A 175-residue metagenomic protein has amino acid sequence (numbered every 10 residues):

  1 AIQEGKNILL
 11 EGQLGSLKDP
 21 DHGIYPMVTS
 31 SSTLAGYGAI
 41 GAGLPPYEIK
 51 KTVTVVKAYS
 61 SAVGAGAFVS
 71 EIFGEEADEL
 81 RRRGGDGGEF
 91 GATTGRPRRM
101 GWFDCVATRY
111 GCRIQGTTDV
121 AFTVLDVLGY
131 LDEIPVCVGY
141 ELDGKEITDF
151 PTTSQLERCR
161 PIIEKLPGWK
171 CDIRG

Functional and structural regions predicted by a protein language model:
A1-G175: Non-transmembrane, aqueous-exposed alpha-helical and coiled segments at domain scale
